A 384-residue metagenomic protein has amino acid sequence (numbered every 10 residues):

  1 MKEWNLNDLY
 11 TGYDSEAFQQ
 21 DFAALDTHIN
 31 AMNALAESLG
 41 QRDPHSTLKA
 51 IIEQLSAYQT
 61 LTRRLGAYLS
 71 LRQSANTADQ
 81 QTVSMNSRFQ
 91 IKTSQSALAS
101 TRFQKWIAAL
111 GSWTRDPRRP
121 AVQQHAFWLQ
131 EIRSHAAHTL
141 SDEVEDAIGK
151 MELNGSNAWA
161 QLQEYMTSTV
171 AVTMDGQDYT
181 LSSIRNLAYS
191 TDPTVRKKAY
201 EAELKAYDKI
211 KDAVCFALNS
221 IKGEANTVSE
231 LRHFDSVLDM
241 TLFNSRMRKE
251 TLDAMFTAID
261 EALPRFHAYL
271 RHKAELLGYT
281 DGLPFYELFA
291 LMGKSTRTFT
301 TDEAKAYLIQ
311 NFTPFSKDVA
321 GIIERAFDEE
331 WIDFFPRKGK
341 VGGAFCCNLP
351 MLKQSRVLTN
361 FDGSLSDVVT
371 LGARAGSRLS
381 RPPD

Functional and structural regions predicted by a protein language model:
M1-K294, K305, I309: A well-structured
A160, T173, C346-N348, L358-N360: Residues in well-ordered beta-strands of folded domains
H233, D362-D384: Active-site recognition of the HExxH zinc-binding catalytic motif
Y279, D328-E329, F334, L365: Conserved double-stranded beta-helix
T296-T301, L352-G372: Short pre-active-site segment immediately N-terminal to the catalytic Zn-binding motif
R297-F299, I332-Q354: Catalytic zinc-binding patch centered on the HExxH motif and its immediate surroundings that defines zinc-dependent
T301-I332: Amphipathic alpha-helical domain-onset/packing element
Q310, P314-G321, C347, S377 (+1 more regions): Conserved helix-loop functional segments at active or binding sites
